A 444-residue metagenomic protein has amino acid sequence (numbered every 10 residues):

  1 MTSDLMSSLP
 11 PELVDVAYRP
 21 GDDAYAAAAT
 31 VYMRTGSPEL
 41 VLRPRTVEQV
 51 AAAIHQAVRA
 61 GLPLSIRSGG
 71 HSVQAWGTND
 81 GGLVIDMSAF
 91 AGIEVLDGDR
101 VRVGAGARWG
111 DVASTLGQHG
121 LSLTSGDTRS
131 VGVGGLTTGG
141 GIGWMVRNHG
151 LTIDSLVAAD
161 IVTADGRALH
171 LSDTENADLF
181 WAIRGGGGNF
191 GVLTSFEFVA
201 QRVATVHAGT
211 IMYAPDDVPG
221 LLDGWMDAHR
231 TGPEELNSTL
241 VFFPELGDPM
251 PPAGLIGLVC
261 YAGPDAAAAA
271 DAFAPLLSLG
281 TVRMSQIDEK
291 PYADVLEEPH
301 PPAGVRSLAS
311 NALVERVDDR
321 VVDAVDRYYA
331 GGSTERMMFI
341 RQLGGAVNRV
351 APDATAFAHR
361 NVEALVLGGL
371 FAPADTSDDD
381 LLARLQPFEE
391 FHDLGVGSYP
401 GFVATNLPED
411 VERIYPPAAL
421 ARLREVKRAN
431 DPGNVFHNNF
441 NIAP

Functional and structural regions predicted by a protein language model:
M1-P444: Soluble FAD-dependent oxygen oxidases
